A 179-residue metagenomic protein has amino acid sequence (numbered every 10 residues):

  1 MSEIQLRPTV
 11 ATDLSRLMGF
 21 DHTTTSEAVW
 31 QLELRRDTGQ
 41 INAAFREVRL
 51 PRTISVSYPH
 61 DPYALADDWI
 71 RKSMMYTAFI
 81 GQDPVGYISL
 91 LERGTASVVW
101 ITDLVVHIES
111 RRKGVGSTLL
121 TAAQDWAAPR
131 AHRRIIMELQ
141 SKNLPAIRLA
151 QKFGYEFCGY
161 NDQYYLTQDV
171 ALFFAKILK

Functional and structural regions predicted by a protein language model:
S2-Q5: Extreme N-terminal starter segment of soluble prokaryotic enzymes
A11, G19-T102, H107-E109, L120-A122 (+3 more regions): Acetyl-CoA-dependent GNAT
H107-K113, S141-K142: Active-site acidic-Proline motif in GNAT/NAT acetyltransferases
S117: Residues forming the Rossmann-fold NAD(P)(H) cofactor-binding site
A127-L139: Conserved GNAT acetyl-CoA-binding A-motif
E138-L139, G154-L172: Conserved catalytic-core motifs of GNAT/GCN5-like acyltransferases
A146: Helix-turn-helix
